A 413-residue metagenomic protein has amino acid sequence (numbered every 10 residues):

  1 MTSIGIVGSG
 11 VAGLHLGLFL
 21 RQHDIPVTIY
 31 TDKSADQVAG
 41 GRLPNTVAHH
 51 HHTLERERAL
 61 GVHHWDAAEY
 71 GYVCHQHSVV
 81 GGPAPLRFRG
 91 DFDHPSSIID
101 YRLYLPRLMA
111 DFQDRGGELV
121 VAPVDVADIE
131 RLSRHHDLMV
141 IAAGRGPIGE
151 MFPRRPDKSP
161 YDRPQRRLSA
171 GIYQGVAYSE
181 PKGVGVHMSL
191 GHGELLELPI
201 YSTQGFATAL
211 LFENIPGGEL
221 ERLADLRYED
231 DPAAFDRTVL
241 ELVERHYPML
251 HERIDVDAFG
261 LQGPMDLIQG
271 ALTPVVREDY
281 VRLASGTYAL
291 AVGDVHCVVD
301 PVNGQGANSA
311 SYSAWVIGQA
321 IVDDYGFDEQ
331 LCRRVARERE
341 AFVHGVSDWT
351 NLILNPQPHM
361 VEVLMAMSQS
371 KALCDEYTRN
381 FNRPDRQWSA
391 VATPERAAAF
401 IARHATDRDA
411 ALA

Functional and structural regions predicted by a protein language model:
M1-A12: Beta1/beta-strand and adjacent pyrophosphate-binding region of the FAD-binding site in flavoprotein oxidoreductases
V7-S9, R21-R42: Glycine-rich FAD pyrophosphate-binding loop
K33-V79: N-terminal FAD cofactor-binding segment of flavoenzymes
T46-A48, D91-R107, I148-G149, A170 (+1 more regions): Short beta-strand to alpha-helix junction loop
P153-H187: Central beta-strand plus flanking loop segment that forms part of the substrate or channel wall within the catalytic
G191-L267: Conserved FAD/dinucleotide-binding core of flavoprotein oxidoreductases
G270-D348: Conserved mid-domain beta->alpha element of the FAD-binding
N303-G304, Q319-A413: C-terminal helical "tail/cap" subdomain of flavin- and related membrane-associated enzymes
